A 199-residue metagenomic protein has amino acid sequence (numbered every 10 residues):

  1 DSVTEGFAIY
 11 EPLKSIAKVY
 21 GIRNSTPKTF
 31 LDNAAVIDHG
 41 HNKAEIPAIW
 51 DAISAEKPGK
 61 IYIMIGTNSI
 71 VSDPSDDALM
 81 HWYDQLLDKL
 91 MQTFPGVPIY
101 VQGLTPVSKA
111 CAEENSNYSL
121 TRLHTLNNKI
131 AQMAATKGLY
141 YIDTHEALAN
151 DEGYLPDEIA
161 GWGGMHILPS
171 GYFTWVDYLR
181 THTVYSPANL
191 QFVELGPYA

Functional and structural regions predicted by a protein language model:
S2-G6, N24-T29, T67-S72, T105-K109 (+3 more regions): Solvent-exposed loop/turn segments at secondary-structure junctions within structured extracellular/periplasmic domains
V3-H81: Conserved SGNH/GDSL esterase-like catalytic core that processes O-acyl groups on lipids and polysaccharides
I22, E45-A52, E56, N68-I70 (+7 more regions): Extracellular glycan-modifying ectodomains
A34-G40, N68-A78, L87, E114-L120 (+1 more regions): Second-shell loop/turn segments in exported
E56-I61, F94-I99, T136-Y140: Loop/turn elements at helix/coil->beta-strand transitions in domains of secreted/extracellular proteins
M64, Q102-G103: Alpha/beta-hydrolase-fold catalytic nucleophile elbow
Y83-D88, N127: Generic structural signal for well-ordered alpha-helices, preferentially at hydrophobic/aromatic core positions
V107-A199: Catalytic His-Asp segment of secreted/periplasmic serine-dependent ester chemistry enzymes
